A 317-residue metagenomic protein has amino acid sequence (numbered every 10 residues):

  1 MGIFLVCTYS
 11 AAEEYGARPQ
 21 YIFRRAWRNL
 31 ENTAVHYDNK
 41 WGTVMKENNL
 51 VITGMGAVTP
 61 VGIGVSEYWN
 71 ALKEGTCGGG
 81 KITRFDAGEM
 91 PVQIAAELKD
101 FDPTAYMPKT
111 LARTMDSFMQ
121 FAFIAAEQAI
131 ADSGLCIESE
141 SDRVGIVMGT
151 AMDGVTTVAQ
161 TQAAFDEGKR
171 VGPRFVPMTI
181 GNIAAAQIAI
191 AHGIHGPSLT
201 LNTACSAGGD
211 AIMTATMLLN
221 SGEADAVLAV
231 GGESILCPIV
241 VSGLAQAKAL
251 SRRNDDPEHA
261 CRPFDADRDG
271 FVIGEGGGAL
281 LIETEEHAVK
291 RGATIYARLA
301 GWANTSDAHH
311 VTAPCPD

Functional and structural regions predicted by a protein language model:
S10-E13, Y21-I22, L30, A34: Targeting/processing segments of secretory and organellar proteins
N49-T53, C77-K81, D255-D317: Condensing-enzyme catalytic core mediating Claisen C-C bond formation in acyl metabolism
I52, E67-W69, K73-T203, G232-G243: Conserved beta-ketoacyl condensing-enzyme motif
A87, P91-A96, D153-Q160, S234-C261 (+2 more regions): Active-site-adjacent elements of ketosynthase-type condensing enzymes
G208: Short conserved active-site loop signatures built around small residues
A224-V227: Short, high-confidence coil segments that cap the C-terminus of an alpha-helix and link into the following beta-strand
